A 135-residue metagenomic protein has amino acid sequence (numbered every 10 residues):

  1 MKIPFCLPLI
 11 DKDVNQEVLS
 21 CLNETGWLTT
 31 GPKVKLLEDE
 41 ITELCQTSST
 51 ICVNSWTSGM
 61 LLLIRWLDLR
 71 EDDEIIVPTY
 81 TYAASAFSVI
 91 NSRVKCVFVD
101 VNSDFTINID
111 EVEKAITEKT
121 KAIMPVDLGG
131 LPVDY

Functional and structural regions predicted by a protein language model:
M1-W27: N-terminal "arm"/small-domain region of PLP-dependent enzymes with the aminotransferase-like
Q16-N23, P32-Q46, D110-E118: Replace "anionic and nucleotidyl ligands
T30-E74, S88-S92, F98: Phosphate-binding glycine-rich loop
L61, Y80, V133-D134: Short N-terminal helix/helix-N-cap motif within the alpha/beta-hydrolase-1
T79, F98-N102: Short beta->alpha connector loops at strand-helix junctions that form conserved, small/polar/Pro-enriched
Y80-A86: Conserved coil-to-alpha-helix start sites within the AMP-binding
D104-Y135: Active-site phosphate-binding strand-loop segment of PLP-dependent enzymes
